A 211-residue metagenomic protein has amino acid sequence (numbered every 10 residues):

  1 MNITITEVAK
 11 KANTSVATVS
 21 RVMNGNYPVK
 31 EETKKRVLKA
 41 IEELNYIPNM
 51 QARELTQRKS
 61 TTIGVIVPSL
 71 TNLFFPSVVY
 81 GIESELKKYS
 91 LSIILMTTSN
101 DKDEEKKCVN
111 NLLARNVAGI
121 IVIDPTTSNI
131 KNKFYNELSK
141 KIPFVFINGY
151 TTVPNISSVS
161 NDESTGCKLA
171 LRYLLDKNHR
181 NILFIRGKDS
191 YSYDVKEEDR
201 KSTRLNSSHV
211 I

Functional and structural regions predicted by a protein language model:
M1-T4, E42-Y80, Y89-L91, S99-N100 (+1 more regions): N-terminal helix-turn-helix/winged-helix DNA-binding helices and compositionally similar short basic alpha-helical
M1-T61: N-terminal helix-turn-helix DNA-binding module of bacterial transcription factors
T18, L55-T71, P125, Y173 (+1 more regions): Short beta-strand segments enriched in small/hydrophobic residues
E42-E43, S84-S92, N110-N116, S139-R204: Bacterial carbohydrate/catabolite-sensing allosteric modules
F75, E105, C167: Aromatic/hydrophobic pocket-lining residues that form the small-molecule binding cavity in soluble enzyme cores
S84-I130, F134: Central regulatory/effector-binding core of bacterial HTH transcription factors
L205-I211: Positively charged, low-complexity/disordered segments
